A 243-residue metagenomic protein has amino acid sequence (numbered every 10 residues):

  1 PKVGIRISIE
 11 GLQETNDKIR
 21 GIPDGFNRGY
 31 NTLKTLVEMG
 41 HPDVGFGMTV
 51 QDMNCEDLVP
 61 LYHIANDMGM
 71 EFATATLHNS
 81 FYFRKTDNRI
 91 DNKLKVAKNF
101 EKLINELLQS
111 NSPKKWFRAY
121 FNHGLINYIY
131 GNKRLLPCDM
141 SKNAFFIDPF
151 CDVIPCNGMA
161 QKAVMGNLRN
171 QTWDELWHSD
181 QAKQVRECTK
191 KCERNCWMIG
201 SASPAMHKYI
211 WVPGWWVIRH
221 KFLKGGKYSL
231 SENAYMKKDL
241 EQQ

Functional and structural regions predicted by a protein language model:
P1, Q13, R20-P23, N66 (+6 more regions): Generic secondary-structure transition motif, activating predominantly at the C-termini of alpha-helices
V3-E10, E14-I154, G158-N167, Y209 (+1 more regions): Radical SAM enzyme [4Fe-4S]-AdoMet core and its adjacent flexible, acidic and glycine-rich loops/tails across
L135, N157-Q243: Flexible mid-to-C-terminal extensions adjoining Fe-S/redox cofactors in radical SAM and related proteins
